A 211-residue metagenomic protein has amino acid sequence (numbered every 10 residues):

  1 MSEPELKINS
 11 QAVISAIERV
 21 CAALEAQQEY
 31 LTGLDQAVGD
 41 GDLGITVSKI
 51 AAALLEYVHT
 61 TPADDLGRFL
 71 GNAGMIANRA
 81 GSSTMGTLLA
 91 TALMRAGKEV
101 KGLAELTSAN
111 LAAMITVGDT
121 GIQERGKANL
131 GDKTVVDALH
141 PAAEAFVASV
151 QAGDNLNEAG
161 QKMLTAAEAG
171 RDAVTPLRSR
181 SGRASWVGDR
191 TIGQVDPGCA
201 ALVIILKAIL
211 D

Functional and structural regions predicted by a protein language model:
M1-D211: N-terminal loops that bind phosphate or other acidic moieties and the adjacent beta-alpha structural core
